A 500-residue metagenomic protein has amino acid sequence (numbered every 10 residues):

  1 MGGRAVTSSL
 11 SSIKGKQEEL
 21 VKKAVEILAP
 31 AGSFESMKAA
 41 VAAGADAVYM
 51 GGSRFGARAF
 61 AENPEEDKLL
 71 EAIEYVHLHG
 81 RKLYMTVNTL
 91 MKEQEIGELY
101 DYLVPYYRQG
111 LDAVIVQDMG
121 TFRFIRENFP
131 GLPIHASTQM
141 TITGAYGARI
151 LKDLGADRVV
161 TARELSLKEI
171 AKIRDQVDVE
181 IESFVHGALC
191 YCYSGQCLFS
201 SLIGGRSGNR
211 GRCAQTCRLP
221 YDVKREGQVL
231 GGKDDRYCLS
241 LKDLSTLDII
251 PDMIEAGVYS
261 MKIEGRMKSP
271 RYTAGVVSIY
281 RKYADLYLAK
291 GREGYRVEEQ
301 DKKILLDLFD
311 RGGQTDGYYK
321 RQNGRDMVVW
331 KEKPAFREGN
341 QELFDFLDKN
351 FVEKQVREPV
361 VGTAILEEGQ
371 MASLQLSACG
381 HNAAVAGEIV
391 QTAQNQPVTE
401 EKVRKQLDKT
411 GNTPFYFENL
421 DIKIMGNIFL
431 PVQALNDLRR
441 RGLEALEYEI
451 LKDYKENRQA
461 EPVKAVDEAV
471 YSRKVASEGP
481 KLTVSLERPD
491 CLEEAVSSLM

Functional and structural regions predicted by a protein language model:
G2, T7-A42, A47-A57, A72-I73 (+6 more regions): Surface-exposed amphipathic alpha-helical tracts and adjacent flexible/coil segments at the periphery of soluble enzymes
A61-L70: Aromatic- and glycine-enriched glycan-recognition loops and surfaces that form the carbohydrate-binding subsites
T141: Beta/alpha (TIM)-barrel catalytic core signal, keyed to glycine-rich beta->alpha loops juxtaposed to Asp/Glu that bind
